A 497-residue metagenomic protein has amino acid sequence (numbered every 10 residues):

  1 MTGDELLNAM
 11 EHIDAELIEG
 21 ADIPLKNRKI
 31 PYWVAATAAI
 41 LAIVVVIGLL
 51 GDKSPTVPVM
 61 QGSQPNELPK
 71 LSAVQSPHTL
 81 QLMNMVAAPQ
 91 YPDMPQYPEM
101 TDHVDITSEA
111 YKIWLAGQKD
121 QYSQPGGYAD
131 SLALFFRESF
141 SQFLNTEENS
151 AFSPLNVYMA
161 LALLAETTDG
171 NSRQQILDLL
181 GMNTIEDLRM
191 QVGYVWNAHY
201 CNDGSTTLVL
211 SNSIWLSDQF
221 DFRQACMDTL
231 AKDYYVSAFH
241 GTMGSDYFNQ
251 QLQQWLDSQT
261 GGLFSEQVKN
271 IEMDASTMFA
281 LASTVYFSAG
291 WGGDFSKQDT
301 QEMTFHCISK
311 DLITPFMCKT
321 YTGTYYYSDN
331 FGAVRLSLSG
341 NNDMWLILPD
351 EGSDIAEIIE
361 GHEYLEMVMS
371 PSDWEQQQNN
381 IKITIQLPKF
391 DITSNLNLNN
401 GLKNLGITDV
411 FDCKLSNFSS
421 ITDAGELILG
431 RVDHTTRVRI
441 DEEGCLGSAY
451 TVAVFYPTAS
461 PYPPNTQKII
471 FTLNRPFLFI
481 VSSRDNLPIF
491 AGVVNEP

Functional and structural regions predicted by a protein language model:
M1-R28: Disordered, charged N-terminal biogenesis/targeting segments of membrane/secreted proteins
M10, W33-V57, A453: Single-pass transmembrane signal-anchor helices and their membrane-water interface zones
G48, S54, A424-E426, H434-R439 (+4 more regions): Non-catalytic interaction/Regulatory regions outside core domains
Q64, L68-V104, E147-E148, F152-V157 (+2 more regions): Non-catalytic, conformational "gating/processing" segments within enzyme and secreted inhibitor domains
Y91-S139: N-terminal export signals and maturation junctions of secreted/periplasmic proteins
Y122-D130, R137-L208: Post-signal peptide N-terminal segment of secreted/secretory-pathway proteins
A151-R173, R335, N465-P497: Feature captures eukaryotic membrane-trafficking machinery centered on endolysosomal pathways and lysosome-related
I176-L180, F295-T304, I355-E366: Short Gly/aromatic-enriched secondary-structure transition segments
